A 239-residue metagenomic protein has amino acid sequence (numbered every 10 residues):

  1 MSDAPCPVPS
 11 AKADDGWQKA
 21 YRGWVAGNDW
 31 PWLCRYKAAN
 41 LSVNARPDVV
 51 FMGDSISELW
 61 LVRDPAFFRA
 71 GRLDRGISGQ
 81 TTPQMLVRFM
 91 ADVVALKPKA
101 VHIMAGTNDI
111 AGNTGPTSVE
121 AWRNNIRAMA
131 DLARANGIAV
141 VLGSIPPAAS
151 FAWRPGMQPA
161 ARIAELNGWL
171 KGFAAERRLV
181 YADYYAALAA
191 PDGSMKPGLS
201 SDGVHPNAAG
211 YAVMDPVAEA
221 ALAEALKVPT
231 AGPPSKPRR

Functional and structural regions predicted by a protein language model:
M1-V50, V62, A66-F67, L96 (+2 more regions): N-terminal secretory targeting modules
V25-W30, I77-T81, P159: Short, flexible loop segments at the rims of nucleotide/cofactor-binding pockets, characterized by
M52, S57-R75, T82-R123, P146-S150: Oxyanion-hole/transition-state-stabilizing segment in secreted/luminal serine hydrolases and related acyltransferases
S118-R127, A160-L166: Charged helix-capping and loop-helix junction motifs
A130-R134: Surface-exposed amphipathic alpha-helices with a cationic face
N136-A139: A short helix->loop->beta-strand "cap" motif at the edges of active sites that frequently abuts
P146-R239: Catalytic His-Asp segment of secreted/periplasmic serine-dependent ester chemistry enzymes
